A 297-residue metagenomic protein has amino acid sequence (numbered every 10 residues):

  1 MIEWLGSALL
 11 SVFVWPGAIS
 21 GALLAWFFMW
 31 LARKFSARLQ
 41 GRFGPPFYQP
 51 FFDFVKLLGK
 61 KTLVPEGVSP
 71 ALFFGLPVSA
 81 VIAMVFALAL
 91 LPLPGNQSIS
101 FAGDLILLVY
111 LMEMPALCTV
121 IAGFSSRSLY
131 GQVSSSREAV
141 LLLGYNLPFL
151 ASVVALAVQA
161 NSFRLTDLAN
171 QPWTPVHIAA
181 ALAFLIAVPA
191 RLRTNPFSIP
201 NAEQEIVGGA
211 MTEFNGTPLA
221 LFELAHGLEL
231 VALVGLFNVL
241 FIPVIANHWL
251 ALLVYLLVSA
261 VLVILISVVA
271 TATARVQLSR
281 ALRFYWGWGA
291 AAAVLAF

Functional and structural regions predicted by a protein language model:
M1-F297: Alpha-helical transmembrane segments of multi-pass membrane proteins predominantly involved in bioenergetics
